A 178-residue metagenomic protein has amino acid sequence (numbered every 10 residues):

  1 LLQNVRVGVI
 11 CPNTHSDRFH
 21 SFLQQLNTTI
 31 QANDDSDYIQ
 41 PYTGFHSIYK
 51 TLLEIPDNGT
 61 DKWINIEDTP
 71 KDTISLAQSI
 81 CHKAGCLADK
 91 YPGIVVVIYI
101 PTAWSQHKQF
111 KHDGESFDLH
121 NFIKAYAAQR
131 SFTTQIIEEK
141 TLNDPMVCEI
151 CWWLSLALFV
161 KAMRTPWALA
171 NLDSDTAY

Functional and structural regions predicted by a protein language model:
L1-Y178: Long, low-complexity, intrinsically disordered terminal regions
